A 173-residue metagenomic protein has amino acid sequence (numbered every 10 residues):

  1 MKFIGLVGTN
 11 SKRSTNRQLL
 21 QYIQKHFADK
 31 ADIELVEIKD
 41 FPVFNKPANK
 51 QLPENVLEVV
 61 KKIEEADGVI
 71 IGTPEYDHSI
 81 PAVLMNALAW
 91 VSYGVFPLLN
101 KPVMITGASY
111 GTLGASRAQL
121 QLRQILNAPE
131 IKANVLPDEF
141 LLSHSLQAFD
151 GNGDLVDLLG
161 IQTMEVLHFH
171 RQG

Functional and structural regions predicted by a protein language model:
M1-G94, G151-F169: N-terminal beta1-alpha1-beta2 submodule of the flavodoxin-like/Rossmannoid cofactor-binding fold
T73-P74, P102, G173: Short, proline-centered helix/strand-breaking motifs
K101-H144: Short, glycine-/small-residue-rich phosphate/pyrophosphate-handling segment
A128-K132, H168-G173: Rossmann-like dinucleotide/phosphate-binding beta-alpha-beta segment
F140-D154: Short helix/strand-capping connector loops at secondary-structure junctions
